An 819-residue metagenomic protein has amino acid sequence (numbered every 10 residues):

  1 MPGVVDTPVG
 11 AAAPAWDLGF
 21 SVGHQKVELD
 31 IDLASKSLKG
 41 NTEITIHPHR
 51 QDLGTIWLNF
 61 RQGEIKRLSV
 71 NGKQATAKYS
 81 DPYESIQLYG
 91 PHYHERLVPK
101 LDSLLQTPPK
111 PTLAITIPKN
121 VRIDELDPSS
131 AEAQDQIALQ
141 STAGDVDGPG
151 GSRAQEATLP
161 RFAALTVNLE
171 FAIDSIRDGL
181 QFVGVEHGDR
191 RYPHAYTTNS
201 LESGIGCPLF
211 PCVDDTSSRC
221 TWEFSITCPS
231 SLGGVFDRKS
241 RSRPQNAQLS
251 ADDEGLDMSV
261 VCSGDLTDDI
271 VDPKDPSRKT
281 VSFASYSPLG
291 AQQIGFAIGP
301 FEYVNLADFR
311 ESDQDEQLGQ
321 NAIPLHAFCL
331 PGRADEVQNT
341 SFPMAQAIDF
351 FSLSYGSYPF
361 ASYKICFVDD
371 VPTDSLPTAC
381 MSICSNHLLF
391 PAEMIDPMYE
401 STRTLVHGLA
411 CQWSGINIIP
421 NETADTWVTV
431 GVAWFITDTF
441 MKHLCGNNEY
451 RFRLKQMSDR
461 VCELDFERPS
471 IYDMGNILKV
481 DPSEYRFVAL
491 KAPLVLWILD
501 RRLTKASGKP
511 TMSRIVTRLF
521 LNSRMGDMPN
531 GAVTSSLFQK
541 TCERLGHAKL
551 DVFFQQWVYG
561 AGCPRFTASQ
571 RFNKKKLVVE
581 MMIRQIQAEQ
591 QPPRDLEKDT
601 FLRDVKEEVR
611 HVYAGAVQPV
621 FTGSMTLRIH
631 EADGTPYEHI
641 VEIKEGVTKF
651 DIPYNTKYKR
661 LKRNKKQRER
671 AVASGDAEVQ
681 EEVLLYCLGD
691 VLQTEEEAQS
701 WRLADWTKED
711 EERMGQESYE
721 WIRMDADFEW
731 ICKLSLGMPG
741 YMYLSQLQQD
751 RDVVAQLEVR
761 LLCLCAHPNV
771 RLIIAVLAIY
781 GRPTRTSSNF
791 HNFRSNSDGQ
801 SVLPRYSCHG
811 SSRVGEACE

Functional and structural regions predicted by a protein language model:
M1-A361, P482-L490, R501, K509-R514 (+6 more regions): Acidic/His-enriched low-complexity segments
G23-Q25, D30-A34, N41, C212-T216 (+17 more regions): Surface-exposed loop/turn and secondary-structure junction residues enriched for glycine/proline
I46, T437, M441, C763 (+1 more regions): Generic helix-packing signal
F60, Q74, I86, V183 (+9 more regions): Residue-level signal for alpha-helical context at structural boundaries
S69, D81-E84, Y192-Y196, Q248-D253 (+10 more regions): Glycine-rich loops and low-complexity Gly/Arg-rich segments that provide flexible linkers or classic glycine-based
N71, Y196, F283, D315 (+1 more regions): Hydrophobic alpha-helical and helix-loop surface patches within well-folded domains that function as non-catalytic
G204, C228, R243-S250, E254-D257 (+2 more regions): Non-catalytic accessory/interaction domains
